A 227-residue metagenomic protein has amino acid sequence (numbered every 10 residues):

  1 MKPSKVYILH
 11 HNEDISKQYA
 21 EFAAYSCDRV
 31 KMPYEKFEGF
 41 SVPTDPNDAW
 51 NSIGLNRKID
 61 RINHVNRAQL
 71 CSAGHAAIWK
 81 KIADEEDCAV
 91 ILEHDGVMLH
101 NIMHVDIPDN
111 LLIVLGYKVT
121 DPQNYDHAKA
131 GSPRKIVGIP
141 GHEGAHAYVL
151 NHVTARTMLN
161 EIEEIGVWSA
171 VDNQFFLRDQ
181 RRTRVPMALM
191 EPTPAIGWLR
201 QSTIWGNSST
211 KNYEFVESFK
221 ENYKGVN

Functional and structural regions predicted by a protein language model:
M1-L92, G96-N227: An acidic/histidine-cluster motif and surrounding catalytic segment that typifies divalent-metal-assisted enzyme active
